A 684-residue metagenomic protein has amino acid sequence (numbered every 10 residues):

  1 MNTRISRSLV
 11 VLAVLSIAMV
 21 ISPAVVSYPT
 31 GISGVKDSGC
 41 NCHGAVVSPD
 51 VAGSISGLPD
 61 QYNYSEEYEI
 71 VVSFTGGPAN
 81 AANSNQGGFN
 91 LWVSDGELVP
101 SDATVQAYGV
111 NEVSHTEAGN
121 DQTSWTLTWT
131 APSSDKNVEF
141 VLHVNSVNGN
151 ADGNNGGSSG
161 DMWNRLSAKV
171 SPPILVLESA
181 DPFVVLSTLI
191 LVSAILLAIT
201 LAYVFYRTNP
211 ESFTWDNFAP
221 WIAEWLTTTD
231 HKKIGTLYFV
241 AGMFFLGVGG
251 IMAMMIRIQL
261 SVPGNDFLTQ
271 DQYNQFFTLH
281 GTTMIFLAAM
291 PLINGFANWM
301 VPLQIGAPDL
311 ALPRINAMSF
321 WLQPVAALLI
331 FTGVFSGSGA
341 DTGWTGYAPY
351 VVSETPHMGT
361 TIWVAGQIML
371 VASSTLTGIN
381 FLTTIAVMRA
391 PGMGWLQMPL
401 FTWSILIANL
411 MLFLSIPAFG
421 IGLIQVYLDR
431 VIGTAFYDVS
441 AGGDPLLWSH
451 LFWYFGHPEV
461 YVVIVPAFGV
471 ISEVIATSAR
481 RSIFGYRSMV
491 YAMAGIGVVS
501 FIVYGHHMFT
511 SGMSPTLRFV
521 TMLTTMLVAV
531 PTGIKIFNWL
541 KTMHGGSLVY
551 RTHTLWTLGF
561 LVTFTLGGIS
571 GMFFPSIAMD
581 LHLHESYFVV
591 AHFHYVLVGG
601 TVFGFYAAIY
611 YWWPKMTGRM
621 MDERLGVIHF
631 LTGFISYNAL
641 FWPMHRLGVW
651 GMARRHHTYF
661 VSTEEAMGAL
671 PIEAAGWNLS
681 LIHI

Functional and structural regions predicted by a protein language model:
N2-T130, D135-I190: Sequence context surrounding c-type heme c attachment/ligation sites in exported
V176-A194, T227-F244, Q270-I293, A311-S319 (+8 more regions): Membrane-entry segments of alpha-helical transmembrane domains in multi-pass membrane proteins
I190-R207, G247, L328, A372 (+3 more regions): Early transmembrane alpha-helices of polytopic membrane proteins
Y206-R207, M243-S261, G333-G337, F419 (+1 more regions): Alpha-helical transmembrane segments of multi-pass membrane proteins
R207-P210, D216, P220-K233, M255-G264 (+12 more regions): Juxtamembrane membrane-water interface segments of multi-pass membrane proteins, especially cytoplasmic-side
I285-L303, Q323-G343, L370-V387, M411-D429: Transmembrane-helix bundle segments that line or gate the permeation/cavity pathway in multi-pass membrane proteins
I682-I684: Conserved small/polar residues in nucleotide/adenosyl-binding loops
